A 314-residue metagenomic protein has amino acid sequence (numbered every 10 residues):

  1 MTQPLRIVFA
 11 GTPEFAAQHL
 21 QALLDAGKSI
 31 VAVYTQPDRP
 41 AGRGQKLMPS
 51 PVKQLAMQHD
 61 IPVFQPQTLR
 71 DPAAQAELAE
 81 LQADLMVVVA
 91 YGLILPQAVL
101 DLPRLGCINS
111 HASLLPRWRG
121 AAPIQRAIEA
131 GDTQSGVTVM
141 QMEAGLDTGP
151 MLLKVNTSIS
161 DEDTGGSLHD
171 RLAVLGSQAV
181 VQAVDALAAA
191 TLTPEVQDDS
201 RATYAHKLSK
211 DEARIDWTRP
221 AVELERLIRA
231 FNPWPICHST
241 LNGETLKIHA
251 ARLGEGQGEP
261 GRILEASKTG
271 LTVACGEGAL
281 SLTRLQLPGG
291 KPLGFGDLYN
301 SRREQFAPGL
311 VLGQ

Functional and structural regions predicted by a protein language model:
M1-R43: N-terminal Rossmann-like dinucleotide-binding module
T2-P4, S167-L168, E212: Surface-exposed, charge/polar-rich loops and edge strands
R6, V31-A32, P62-L81, I94-A112: Internal alpha/beta domain cores that form substrate/cofactor-binding pockets in large enzymes and binding proteins
A26, Q36, L85-Y204: Donor/substrate-binding cores of folate-linked one-carbon enzymes
Q36, P40-D84: N-terminal glycine-/serine-/threonine-rich beta1-alpha1-beta2 phosphate-ribose binding loop of Rossmann-like
H206-R219: Acyl-group handling in specialized metabolite and lipid biosynthesis
T218-Q314: An anion-binding loop in the catalytic cleft
